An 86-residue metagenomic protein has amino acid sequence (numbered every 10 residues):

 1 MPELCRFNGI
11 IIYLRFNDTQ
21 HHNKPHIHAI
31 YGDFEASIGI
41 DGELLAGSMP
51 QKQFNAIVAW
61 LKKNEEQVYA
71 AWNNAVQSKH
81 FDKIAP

Functional and structural regions predicted by a protein language model:
M1-N23: Short, charged/polar N-terminal "headpieces" of proteins
M1-P2, I30-G32, E66: A broad, low-specificity signal for short, low-complexity segments enriched in glycine/proline and polar/charged
P2-L4, S48-N64: Short cationic/low-complexity microdomains
E3, I40, L45, Q77-H80: Glycine-rich, flexible loop/turn motifs
C5-G9, I27-A29, D82: A generic short-segment signal for beta-strand/edge and adjacent turn/coil regions
I10-F16, S37, A71-N74: Broad hydrophobic/π-residue packing in well-ordered secondary structure
R15-Q51: A short, structured beta-strand/loop element
A56-P86: C-terminal structural segments of small proteins and small subunits
